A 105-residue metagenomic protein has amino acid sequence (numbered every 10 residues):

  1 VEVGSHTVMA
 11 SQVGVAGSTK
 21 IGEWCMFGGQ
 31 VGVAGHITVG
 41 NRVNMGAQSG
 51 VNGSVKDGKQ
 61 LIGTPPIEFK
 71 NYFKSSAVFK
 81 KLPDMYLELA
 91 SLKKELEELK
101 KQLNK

Functional and structural regions predicted by a protein language model:
V1-E68: Structural signal for interior beta-strand "rungs" in well-ordered beta-sheet cores of soluble enzyme domains
I67-K105: Long, leucine- and charge-enriched amphipathic alpha-helices that form heptad-repeat coiled-coil/leucine-zipper-like
